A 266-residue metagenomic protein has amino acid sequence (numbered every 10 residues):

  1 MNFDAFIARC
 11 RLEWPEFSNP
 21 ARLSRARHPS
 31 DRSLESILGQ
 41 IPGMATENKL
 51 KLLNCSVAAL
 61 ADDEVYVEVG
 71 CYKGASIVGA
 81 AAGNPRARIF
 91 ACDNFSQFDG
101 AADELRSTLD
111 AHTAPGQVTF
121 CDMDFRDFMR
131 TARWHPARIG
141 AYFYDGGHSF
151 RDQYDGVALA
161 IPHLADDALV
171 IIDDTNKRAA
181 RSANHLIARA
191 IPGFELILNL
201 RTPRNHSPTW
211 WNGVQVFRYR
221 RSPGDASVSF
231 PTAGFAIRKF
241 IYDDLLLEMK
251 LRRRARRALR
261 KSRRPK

Functional and structural regions predicted by a protein language model:
F3-D62: Class I SAM-dependent methyltransferase Rossmann-like catalytic core, especially the SAM/SAH-binding loop
G39, N54-K266: S-adenosylmethionine/decaboxylated-SAM
